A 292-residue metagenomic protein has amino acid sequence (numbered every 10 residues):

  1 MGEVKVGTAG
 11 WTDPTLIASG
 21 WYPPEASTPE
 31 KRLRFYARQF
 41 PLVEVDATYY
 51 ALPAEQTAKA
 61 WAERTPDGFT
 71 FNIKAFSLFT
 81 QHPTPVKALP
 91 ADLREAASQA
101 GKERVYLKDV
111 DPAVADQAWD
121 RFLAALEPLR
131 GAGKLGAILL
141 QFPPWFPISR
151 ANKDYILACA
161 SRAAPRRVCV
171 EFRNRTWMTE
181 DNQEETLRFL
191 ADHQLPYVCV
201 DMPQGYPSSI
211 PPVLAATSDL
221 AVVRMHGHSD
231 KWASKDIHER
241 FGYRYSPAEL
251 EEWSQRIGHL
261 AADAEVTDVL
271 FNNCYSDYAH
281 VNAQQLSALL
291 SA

Functional and structural regions predicted by a protein language model:
M1-A292: Residues lining hydrophobic/aromatic ligand-binding pockets adjacent to catalytic sites
